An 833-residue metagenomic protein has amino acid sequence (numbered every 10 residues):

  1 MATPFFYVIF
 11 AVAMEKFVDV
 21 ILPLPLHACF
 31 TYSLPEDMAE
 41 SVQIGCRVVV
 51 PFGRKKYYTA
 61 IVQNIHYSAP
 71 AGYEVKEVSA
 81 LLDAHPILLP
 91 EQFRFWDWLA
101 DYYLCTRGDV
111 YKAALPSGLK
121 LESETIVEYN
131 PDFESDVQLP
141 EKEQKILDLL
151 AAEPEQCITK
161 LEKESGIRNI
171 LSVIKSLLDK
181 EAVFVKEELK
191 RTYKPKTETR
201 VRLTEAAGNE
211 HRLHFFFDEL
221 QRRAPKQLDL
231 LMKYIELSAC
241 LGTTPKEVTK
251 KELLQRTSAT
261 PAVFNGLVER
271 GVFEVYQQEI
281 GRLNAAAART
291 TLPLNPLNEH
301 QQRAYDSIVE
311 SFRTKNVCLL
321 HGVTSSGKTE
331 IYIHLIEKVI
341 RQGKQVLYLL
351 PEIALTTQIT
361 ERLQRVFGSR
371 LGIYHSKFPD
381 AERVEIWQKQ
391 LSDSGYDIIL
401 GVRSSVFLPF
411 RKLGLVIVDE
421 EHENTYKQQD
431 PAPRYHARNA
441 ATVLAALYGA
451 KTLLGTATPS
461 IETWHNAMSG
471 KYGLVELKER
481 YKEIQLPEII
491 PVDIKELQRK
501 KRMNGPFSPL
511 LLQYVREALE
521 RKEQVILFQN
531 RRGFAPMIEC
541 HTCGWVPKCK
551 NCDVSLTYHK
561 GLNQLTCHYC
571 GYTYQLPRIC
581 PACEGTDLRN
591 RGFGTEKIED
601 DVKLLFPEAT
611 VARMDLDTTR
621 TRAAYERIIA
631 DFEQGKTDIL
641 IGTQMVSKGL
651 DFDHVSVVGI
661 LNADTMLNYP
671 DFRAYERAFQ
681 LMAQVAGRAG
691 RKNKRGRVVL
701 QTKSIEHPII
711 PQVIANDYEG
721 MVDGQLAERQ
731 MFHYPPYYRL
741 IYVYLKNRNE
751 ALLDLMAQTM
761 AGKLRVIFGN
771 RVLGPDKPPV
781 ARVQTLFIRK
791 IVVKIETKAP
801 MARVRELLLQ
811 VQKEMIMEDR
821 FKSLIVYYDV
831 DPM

Functional and structural regions predicted by a protein language model:
A2-T456, M468-I484, I767, M801-M833: Accessory, non-ATPase domains that flank or precede helicase/AAA+ motor cores in DNA-metabolism machines
A28-F30, T249, R739-I741, F787-R789: Short amphipathic alpha-helical segments
F52, A69-V75, S79-H85, G659 (+2 more regions): Solvent-exposed, membrane-proximal periplasmic/extracellular interface segments of envelope transport and secretion
L292-N298, Q302-Y305, T314-D754, G762-K763 (+3 more regions): Inter-lobe coupling/hinge segments of SF2-like helicase ATPases
F606-A609, L764-V772, M817-F821: Short secondary-structure junctions
G762, V766-F787, V826: A carboxyl-terminal module marker
